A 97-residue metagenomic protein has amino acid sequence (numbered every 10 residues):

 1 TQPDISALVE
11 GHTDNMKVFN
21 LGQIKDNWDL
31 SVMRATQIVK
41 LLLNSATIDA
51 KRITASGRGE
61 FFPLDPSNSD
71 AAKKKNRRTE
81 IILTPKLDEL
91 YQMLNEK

Functional and structural regions predicted by a protein language model:
T1-Q2, H12-L94: Periplasmic OmpA-like peptidoglycan-binding domain that tethers envelope proteins to the cell wall
K97: Short, cationic low-complexity segments
